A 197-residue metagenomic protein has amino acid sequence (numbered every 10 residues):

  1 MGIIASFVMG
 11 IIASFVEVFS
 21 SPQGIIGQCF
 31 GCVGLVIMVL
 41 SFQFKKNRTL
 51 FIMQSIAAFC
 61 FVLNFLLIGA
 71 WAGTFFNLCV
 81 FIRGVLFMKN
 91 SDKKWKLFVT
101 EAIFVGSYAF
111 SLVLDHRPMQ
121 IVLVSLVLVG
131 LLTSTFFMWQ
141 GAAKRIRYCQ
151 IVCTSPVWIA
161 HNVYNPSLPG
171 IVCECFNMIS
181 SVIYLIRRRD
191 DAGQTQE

Functional and structural regions predicted by a protein language model:
M1-E197: Alpha-helical membrane-protein topology signature
